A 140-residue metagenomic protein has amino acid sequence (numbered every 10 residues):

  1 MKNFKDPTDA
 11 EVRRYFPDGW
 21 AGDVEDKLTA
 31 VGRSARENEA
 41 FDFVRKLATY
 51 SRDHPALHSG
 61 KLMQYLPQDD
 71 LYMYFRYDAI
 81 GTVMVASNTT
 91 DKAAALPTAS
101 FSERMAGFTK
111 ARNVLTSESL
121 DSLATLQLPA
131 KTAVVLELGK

Functional and structural regions predicted by a protein language model:
M1-M105, L128: Loop/helix patches that line or flank the sugar-binding groove of alpha-linked glycan CAZymes
D18, N113, L138: Active-site donor-binding loop signature of nucleotide-sugar glycosyltransferases
L47, A111, K131: A residue-level signal for conserved active-site and pocket-lining positions in enzyme catalytic cores
G60-L62, F108-A111, L136: Short glycine-aromatic motifs
Y77-A79, T116, G139-K140: Short, flexible beta-strand-to-coil junctions
V83, N113, A133-V135: Generic alpha-helical hydrophobic packing signal
S100-T116: Solvent-exposed beta-hairpin/edge-strand motifs
D121-K140: C-terminal beta-strand-rich structural cap/linker in extracellular carbohydrate-active enzymes
